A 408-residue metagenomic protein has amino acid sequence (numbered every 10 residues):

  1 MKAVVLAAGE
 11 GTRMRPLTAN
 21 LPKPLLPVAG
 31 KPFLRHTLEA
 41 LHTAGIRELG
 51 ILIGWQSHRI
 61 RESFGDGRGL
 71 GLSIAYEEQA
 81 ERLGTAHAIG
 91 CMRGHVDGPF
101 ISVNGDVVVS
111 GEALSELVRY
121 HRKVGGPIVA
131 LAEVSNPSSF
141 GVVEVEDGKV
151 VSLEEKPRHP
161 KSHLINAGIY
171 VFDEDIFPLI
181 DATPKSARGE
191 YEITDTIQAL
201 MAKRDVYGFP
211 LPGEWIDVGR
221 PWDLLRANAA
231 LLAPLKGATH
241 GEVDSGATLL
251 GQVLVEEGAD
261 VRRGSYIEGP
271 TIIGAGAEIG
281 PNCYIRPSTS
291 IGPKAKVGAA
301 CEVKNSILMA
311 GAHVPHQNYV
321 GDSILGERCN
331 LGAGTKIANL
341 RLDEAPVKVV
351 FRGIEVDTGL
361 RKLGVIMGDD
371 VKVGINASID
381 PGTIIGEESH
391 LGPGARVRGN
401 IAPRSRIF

Functional and structural regions predicted by a protein language model:
K2-V5, R13, L26-P27, K31-V103 (+2 more regions): Conserved N-terminal catalytic core of the sugar/cofactor nucleotidyltransferase
I101, V118-R119, K149-K236: Catalytic-core segments of class I nucleotidyltransferases/pyrophosphorylases that form NMP-activated intermediates
V103, V109-S110, F172, L331 (+1 more regions): Hydrophobic/aromatic residue at the end of a short beta strand that borders the catalytic acidic motif
E112-S138: Conserved donor-nucleotide/metal-binding helix-loop-beta segment in metal-dependent transferases, i.e., the alpha-helix
A199-P287: Extended, small-residue-rich solenoid/repeat segments and analogous flexible loops that form exposed scaffolds
G292-G298: Surface-exposed extracellular loop regions of Gram-negative outer-membrane beta-barrel proteins
G298-F408: Glycine-rich hexapeptide-repeat left-handed beta-helix
